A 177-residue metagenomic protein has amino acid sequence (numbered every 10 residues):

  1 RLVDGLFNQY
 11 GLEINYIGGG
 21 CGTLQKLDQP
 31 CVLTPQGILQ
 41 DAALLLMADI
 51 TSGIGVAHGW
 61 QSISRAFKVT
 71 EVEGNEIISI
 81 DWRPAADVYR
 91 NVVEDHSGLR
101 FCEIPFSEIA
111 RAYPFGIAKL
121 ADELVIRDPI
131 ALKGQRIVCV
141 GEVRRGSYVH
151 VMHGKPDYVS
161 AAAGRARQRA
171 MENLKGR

Functional and structural regions predicted by a protein language model:
R1: Active-site beta-loop-alpha substructure in enzyme catalytic cores, prototypically the cysteine-centered nucleophile
D4-G176: Small-residue-enriched flexible segments
